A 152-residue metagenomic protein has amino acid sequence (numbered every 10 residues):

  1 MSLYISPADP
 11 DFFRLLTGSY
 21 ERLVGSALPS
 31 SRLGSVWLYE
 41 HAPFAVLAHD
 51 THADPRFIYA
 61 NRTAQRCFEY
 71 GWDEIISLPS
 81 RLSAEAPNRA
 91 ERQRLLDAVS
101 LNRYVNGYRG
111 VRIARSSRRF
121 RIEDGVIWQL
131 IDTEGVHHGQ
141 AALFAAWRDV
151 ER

Functional and structural regions predicted by a protein language model:
M1-L28: Short, low-complexity N-terminal regulatory "tails/caps" that precede and couple sensory modules
L3-Y4, W37-R152: Sensory/regulatory domains in signal-transduction proteins
A27-S30, F44: Amphipathic alpha-helical interface segments
S30-S31, R112: Short glycine-rich, low-complexity/disordered patches
R32-V36: Short alpha-helical capping/linker elements at sensor-output junctions, especially the PAS-family N-cap and C-terminal
